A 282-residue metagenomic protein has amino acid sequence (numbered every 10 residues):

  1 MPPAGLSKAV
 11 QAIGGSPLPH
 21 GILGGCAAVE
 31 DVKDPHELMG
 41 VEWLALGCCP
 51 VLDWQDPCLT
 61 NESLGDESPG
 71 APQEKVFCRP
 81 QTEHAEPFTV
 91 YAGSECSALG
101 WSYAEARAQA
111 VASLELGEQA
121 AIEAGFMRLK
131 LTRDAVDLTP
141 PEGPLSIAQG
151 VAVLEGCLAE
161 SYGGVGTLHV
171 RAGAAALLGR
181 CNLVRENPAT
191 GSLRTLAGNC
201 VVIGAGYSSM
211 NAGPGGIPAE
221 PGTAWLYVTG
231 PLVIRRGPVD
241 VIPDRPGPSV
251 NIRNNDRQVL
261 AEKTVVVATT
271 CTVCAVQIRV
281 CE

Functional and structural regions predicted by a protein language model:
M1-G21, A219-E282: Extended, compositionally biased alpha-helical segments that mediate assembly or anchoring
P2-F88: Assembly/oligomerization interface modules of large self-assembling protein complexes
G25, G47-C48, P57, F77 (+5 more regions): The N-terminal extracellular segments of secreted preproproteins, especially immediately downstream of signal
L44-S63, P140-S161: Terminal non-globular linear segments
P80-T139, G230: Long, contiguous amphipathic alpha-helices that act as assembly "spine/axial" helices in icosahedral shell and virion
E83-A85, S161-G163, I252: A generic structural signal for short, non-catalytic loop/turn and secondary-structure boundary residues
G125-C157, A172-E186, Y207-G215: Internal, well-folded beta-alpha domain core
Y162-S249: Extended oligomerization regions of viral-like shell subunits
